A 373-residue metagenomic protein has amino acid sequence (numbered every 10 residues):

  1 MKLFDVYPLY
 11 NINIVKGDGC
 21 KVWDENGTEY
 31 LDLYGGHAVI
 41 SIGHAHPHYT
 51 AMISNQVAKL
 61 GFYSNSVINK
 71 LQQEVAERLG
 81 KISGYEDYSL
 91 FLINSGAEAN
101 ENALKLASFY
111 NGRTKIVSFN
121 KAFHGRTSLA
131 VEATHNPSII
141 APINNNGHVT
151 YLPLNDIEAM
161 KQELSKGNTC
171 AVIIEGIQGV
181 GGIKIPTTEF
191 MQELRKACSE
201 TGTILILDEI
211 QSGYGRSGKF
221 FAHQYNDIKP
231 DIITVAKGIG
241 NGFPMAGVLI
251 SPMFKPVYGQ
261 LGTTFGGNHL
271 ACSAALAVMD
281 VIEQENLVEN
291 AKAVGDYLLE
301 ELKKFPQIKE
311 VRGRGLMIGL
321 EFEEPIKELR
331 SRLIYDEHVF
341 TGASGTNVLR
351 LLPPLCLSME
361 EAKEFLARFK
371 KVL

Functional and structural regions predicted by a protein language model:
M1-L373: Conserved N-terminal phosphate-binding loop of PLP-dependent enzymes in the Aspartate aminotransferase
